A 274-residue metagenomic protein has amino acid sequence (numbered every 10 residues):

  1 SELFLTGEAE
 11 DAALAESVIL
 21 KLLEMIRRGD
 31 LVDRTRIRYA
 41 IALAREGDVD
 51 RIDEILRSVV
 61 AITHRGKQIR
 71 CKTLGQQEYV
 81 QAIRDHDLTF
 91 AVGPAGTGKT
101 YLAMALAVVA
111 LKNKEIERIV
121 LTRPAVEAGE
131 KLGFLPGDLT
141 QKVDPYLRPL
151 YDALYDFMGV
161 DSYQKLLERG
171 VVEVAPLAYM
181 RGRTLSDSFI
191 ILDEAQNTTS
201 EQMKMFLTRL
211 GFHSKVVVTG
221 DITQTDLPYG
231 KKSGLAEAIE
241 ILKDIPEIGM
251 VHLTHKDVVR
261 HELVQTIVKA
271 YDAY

Functional and structural regions predicted by a protein language model:
S1-L56: Interdomain "pre-motor" coupling segment immediately N-terminal to P-loop NTPase/helicase cores
R38-L74, V80, R84: Proteins enriched for Cys/Gly/acidic motifs involved in redox and nucleic-acid/cofactor modification
H64-E78, A82-T97, Y101-L192, Q196-Y274: Conserved helicase motor core of SF1/SF2 NTP-dependent helicases
